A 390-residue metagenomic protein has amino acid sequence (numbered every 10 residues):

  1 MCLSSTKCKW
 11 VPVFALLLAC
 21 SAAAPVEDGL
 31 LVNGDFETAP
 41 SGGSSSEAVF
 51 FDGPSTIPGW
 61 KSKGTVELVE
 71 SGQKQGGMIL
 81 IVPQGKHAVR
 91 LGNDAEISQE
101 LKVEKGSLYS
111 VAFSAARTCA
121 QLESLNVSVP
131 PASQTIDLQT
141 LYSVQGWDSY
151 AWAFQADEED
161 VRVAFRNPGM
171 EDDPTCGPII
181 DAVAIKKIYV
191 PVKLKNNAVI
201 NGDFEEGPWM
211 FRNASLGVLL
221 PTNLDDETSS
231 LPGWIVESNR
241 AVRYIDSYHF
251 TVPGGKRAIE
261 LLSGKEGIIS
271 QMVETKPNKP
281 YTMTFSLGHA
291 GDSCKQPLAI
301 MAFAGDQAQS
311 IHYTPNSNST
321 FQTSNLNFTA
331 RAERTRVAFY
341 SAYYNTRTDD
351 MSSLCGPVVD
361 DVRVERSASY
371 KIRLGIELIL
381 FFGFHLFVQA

Functional and structural regions predicted by a protein language model:
C2-L108, A112-S114, T118-A304, A308 (+2 more regions): Aromatic (Trp/Tyr/Phe) and Gly/Pro-enriched flexible surface segments
